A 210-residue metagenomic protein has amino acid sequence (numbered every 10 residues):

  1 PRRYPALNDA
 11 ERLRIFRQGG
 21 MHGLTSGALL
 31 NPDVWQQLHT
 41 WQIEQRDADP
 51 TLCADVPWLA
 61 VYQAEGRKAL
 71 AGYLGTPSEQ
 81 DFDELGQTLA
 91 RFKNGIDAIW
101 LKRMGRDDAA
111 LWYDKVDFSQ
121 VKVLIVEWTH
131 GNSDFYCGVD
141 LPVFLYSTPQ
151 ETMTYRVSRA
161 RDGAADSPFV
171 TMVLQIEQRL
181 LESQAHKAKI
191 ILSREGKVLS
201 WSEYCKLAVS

Functional and structural regions predicted by a protein language model:
R2-A109: Conserved nucleotide-sensing/catalytic segment adjacent to the nucleotide-binding pocket in NTP-handling enzymes
P5-L7, S133-D134, T152, W201: Conserved protein kinase catalytic core
C53-Y62, A110-R159: ATP-dependent NMP and nucleoside kinases share a basic, alpha-helical "lid"
S78, K122, S133-Y136, E203-L207: C-terminal regulatory/interaction module of P-loop NTP-utilizing enzymes
T88-F92, S158-G163: Conserved AAA+ ATPase "sensor/coupling" helix adjacent to the nucleotide-binding pocket
L89, A164-Q184: Acidic, metal/cofactor-coordinating or nucleic-acid-engaging core segments within structured domains
D97-I99, R161-P168: Short, basic, glycine/proline-bearing loop/turn elements
D140-L145, Q150-D162, Q178-S210: NTP-dependent small-molecule kinase module
